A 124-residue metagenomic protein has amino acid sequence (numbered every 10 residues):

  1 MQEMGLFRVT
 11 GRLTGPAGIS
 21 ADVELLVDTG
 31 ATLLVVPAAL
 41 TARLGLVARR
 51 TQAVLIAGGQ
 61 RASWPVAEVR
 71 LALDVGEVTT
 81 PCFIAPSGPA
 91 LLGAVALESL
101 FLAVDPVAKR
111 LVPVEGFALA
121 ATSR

Functional and structural regions predicted by a protein language model:
M1-R124: Pepsin/retropepsin-fold aspartyl endopeptidases
